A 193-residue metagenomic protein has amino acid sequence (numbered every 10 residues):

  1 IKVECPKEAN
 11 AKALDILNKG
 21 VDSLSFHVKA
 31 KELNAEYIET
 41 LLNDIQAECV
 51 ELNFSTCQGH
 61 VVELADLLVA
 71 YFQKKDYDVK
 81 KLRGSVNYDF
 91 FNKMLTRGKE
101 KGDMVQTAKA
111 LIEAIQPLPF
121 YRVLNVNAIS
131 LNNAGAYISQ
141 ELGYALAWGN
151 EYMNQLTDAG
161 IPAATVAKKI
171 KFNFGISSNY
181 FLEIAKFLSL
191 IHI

Functional and structural regions predicted by a protein language model:
I1-E183: Catalytic alpha/beta active-site cores
I184-L188: Extended amphipathic alpha-helical segments enriched in small hydrophobics
I191-I193: Conserved small/polar residues in nucleotide/adenosyl-binding loops
